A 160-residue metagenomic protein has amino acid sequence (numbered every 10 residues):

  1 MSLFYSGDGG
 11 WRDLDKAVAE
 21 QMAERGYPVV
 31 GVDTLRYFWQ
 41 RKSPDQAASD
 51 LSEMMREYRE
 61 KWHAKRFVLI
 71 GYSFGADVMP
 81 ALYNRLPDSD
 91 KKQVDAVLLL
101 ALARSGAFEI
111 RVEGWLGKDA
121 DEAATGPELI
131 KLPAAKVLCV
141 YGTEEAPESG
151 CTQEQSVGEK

Functional and structural regions predicted by a protein language model:
M1-Y27, G31-T34: Short, surface-exposed "cap/lid" segments of acyl-processing enzymes
A17, A81-R85: Active-site signature of alpha/beta-hydrolase-fold catalytic machinery across serine- and Asp/Cys-nucleophile hydrolases
D33-W39, R104: Alpha/beta-hydrolase active-site loop signature
R41-W62, R66-F67, D77-A81: Alpha/beta-hydrolase active-site loop
L69-G71: Short beta-strand immediately N-terminal to the catalytic nucleophile in serine-hydrolase-like folds
S73-F74, A101: Catalytic nucleophile serine of serine hydrolases, specifically the conserved "nucleophile elbow" pentapeptide
D90-S105: A conserved short beta-strand
A107-E159: The feature captures the conserved acid-bearing segment of alpha/beta-hydrolase catalytic domains
